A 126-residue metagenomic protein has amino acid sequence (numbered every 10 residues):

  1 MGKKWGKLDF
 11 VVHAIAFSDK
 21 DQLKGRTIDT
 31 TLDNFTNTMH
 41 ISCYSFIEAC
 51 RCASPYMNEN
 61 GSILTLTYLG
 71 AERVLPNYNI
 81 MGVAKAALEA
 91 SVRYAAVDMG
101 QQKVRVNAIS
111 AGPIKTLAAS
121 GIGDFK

Functional and structural regions predicted by a protein language model:
M1-G6: Conserved amphipathic alpha-helix within the SDR
K7, S62, R105-N107: Structural signature of beta-strand start/N-cap positions in the alpha/beta core of ABC transporter nucleotide-binding
K7-L8, F35: Local beta-strand N-terminus motif with an aromatic residue
A16-P55, E59-Q101, P113-T116: Catalytic loop of short-chain dehydrogenase/reductase
Y94, G121-I122: Residue-level signal for well-ordered alpha-helical positions
V106, S110-G121: Short, flexible catalytic-loop segment of classical short-chain dehydrogenase/reductase
D124-K126: Catalytic Tyr-x(3-8)-Lys segment
